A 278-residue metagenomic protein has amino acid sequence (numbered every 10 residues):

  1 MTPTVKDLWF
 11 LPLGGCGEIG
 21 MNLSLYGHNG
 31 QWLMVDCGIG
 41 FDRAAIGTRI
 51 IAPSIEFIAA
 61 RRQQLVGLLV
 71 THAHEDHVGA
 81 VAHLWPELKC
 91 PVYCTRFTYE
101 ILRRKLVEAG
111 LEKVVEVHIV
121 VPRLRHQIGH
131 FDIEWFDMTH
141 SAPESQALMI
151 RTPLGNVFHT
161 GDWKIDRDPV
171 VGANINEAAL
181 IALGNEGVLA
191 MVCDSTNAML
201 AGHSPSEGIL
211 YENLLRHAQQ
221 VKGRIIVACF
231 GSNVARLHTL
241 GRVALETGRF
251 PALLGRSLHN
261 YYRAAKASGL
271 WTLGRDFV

Functional and structural regions predicted by a protein language model:
T2-L69, H74-V278: His/Asp/Glu-rich metal-coordinating catalytic cores of metallo-dependent phosphodiesterases/hydrolases acting on
